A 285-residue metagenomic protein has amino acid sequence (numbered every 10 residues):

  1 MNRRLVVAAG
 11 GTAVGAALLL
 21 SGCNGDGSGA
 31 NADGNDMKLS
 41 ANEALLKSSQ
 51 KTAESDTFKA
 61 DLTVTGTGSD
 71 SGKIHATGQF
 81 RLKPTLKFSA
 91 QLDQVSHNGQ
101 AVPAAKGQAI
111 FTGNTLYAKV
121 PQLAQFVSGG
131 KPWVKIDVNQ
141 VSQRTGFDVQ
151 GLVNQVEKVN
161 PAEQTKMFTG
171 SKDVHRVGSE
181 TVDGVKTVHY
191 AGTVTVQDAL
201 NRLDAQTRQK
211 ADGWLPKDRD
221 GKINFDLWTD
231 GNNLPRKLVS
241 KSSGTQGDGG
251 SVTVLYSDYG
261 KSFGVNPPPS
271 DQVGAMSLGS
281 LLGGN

Functional and structural regions predicted by a protein language model:
N2-V6, N24-N285: Subset-of-secretome marker
V6-G15: Sec-dependent N-terminal signal peptides
G15-A17, N42: Generic N-terminal initiation segments characterized by hydrophobic and/or small/turn-forming residues
L19-G22: C-terminal motif of bacterial Sec signal peptides marking the signal peptidase cleavage site
